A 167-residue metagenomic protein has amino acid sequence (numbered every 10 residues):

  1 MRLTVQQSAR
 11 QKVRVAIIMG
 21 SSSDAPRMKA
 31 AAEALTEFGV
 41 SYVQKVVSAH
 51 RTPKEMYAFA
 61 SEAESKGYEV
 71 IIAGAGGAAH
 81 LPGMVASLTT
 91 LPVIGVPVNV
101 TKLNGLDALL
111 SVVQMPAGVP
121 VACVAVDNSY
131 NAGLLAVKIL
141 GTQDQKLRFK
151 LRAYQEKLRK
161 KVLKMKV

Functional and structural regions predicted by a protein language model:
V13-R14, V40-V43, T90-L91, V113-V121: Glycine/charged-rich beta-loop-alpha catalytic/anionic-binding loops adjacent to active sites
V13-R51: Glycine-rich phosphate/diphosphate-binding loop of Rossmann-like nucleotide-binding domains
D24-K29, P53-M56, A75-M84, L103-L106 (+1 more regions): Short glycine/serine/threonine-rich phosphate/pyrophosphate-binding segments that cradle anionic phosphate groups
Q44-S65: N-terminal beta-loop-helix "entrance" segment that forms/cooperates in small-molecule cofactor or anionic ligand
F59-P97: Glycine-rich phosphate-binding loop
T101-F149: Short, glycine-/small-residue-rich phosphate/pyrophosphate-handling segment
D144-V167: Internal, active-site/partner-interface "lid" segment
